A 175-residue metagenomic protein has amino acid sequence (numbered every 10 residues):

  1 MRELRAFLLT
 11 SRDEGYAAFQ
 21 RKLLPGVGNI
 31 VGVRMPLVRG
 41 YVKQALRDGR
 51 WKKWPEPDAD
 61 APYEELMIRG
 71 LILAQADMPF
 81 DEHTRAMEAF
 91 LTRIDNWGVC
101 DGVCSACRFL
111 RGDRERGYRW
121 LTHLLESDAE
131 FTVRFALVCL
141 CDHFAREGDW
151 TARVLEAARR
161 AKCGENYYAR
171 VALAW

Functional and structural regions predicted by a protein language model:
M1-W175: Alpha-helical scaffold domains
